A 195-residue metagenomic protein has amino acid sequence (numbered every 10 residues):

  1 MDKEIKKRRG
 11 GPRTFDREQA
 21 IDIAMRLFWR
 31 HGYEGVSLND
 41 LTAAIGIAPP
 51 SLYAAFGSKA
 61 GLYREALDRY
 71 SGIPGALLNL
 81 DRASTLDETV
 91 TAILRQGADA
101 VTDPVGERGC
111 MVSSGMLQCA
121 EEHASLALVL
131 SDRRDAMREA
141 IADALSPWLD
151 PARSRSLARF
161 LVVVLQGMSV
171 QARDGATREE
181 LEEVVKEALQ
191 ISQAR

Functional and structural regions predicted by a protein language model:
M1-F15: N-terminal intrinsically disordered/low-complexity leader segments
Q19, I23-G61, E65: Helix-turn-helix
G61, E65, L78-R108, L157-L161: Hydrophobic alpha-helical connector segments
D68-P74: Short, basic, alpha-helical segments at the C-terminal edge of helix-turn-helix-like DNA-binding modules
P74, L78, V101, A120-H123 (+2 more regions): Short amphipathic alpha-helical interaction patches enriched in hydrophobic/aromatic residues with interspersed Lys/Arg
E88-R95, H123-L149, S156-R159, E183 (+1 more regions): Amphipathic alpha-helical packing segments from all-alpha helical-bundle domains
D103-L128: Amphipathic alpha-helical segments used for helix-helix packing
R108-L117, A152-Q171, E183-Q190: Hydrophobic alpha-helical segments that form the core of small-molecule binding pockets and/or dimer interfaces
